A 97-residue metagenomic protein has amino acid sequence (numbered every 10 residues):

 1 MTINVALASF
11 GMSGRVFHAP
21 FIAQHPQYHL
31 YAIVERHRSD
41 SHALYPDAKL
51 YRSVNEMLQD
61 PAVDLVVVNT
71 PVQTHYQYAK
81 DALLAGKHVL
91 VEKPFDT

Functional and structural regions predicted by a protein language model:
M1-Y45: N-terminal Rossmann-like dinucleotide-binding module
A32, D64-L65: Short, Asp-centered acidic motifs that coordinate Mg2+ and/or phosphate in catalytic or ligand-binding sites
D47-A48, K87: Short glycine/serine/threonine/alanine-rich loop segments
K49-S53: Short acidic-hydrophobic, aromatic-tinged amphipathic segments that line or gate anion-handling sites
M57, V66: Receiver (REC) domain switch-region micro-motif
D60-A62: Alpha-helix C-terminal capping/helix-to-coil transition sites in glycosyltransferase folds
L65, P71-V72, Y76-T97: Beta-strand-loop-alpha-helix segment that lines the small-molecule cofactor/substrate pocket of alpha/beta enzymes
